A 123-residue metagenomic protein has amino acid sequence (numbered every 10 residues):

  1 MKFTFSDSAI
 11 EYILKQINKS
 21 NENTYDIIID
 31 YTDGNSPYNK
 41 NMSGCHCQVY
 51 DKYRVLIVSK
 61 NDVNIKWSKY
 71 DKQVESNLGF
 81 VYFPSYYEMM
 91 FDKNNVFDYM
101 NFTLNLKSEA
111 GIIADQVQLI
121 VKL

Functional and structural regions predicted by a protein language model:
M1-S36: Long, hydrophobic N-terminal alpha-helical segment
S6, D30-T32, V58-S59, S68 (+3 more regions): A structural detector for beta-sheet-dominated domains
K19-T24, N35-Y38, N61-W67, N94-V96: Intrinsically disordered, low-complexity coil segments
E22-Y25, H46-D51, M100-L104, Q116: Short, low-complexity, polar/charged sequence segments that are solvent-exposed and flexible
Y25-I29, V55, N94-F102: Broad, structure-driven detector of short, well-ordered beta-strand segments within folded domains
D30-N64, I112-L119: Short, thiol/selenol-centered motifs that function as redox-active sites or metal-ligating centers
V58-N94: Mid-chain, well-packed structural core segment of small domains
Y82-L123: Glycine-rich, aromatic-bearing surface loops/beta-hairpins
